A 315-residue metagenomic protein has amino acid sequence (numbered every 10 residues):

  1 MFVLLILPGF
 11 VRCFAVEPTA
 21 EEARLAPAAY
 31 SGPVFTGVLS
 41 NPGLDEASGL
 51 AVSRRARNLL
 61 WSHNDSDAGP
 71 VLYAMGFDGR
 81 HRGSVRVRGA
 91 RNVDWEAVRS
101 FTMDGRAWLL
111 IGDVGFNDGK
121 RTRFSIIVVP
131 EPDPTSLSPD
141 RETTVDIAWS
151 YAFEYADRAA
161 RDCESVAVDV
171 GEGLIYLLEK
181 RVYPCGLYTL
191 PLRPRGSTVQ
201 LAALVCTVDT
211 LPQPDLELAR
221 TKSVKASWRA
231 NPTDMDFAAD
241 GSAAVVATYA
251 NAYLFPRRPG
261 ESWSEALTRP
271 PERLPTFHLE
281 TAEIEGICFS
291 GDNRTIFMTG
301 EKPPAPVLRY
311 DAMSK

Functional and structural regions predicted by a protein language model:
M1-R12: Bacterial N-terminal signal peptides
C13-K315: Sequence/structural signature of beta-propeller domains
